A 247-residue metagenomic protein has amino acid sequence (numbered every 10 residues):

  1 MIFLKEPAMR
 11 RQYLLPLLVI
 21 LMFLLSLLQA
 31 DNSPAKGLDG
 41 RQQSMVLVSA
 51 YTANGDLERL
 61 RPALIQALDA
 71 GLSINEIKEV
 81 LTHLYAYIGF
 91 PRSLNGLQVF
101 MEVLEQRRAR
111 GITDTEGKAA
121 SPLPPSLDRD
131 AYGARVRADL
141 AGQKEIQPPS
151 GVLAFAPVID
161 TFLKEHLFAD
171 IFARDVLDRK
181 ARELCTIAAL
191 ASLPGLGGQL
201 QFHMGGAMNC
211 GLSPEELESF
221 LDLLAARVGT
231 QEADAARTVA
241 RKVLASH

Functional and structural regions predicted by a protein language model:
L4, L28-Q42, A53-A70, E76 (+5 more regions): Acidic, glycine/proline-rich low-complexity segments that act as flexible tails and inter-domain linkers
P7-L17: Bacterial N-terminal signal peptides that target proteins for export
P16-S26: Bacterial N-terminal signal peptides
A50, A189-P194: Extracellular/lumenal glycan-associated surfaces
